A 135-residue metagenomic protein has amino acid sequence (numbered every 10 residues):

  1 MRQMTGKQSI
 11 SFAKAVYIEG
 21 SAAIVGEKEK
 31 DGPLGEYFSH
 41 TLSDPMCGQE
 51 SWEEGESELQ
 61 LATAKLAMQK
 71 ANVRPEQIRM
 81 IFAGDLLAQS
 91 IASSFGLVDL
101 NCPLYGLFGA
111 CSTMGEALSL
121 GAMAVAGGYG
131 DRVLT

Functional and structural regions predicted by a protein language model:
M1-Y105: Conserved "HGTGT" condensation-loop signature of ketosynthase/thiolase-family condensing enzymes that catalyze
Y17, L134-T135: A structural signal for short, well-ordered beta-strand segments and their strand-loop junctions that often border
F108-V133: Active-site-proximal alpha-helical scaffold in enzymes
